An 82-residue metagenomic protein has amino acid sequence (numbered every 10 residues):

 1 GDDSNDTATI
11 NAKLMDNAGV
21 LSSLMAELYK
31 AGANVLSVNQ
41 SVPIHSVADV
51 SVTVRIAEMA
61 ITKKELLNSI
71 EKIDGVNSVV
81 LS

Functional and structural regions predicted by a protein language model:
G1-S82: A conserved regulatory-domain signal marking ACT and ACT-like small-molecule sensing domains and adjacent regulatory
